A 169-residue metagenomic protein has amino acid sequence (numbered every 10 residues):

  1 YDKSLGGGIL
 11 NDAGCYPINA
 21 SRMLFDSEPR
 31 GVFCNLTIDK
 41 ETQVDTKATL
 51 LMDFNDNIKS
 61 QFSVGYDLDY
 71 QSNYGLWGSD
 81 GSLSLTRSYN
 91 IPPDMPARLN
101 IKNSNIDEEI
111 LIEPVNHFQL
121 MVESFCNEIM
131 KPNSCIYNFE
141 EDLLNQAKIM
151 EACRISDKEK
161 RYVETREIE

Functional and structural regions predicted by a protein language model:
Y1-E28, D142: Mid-domain beta-loop-alpha active-site segment that forms a flexible, acidic cofactor/metal-binding surface
Y1-S4, I101-D107: Short glycine/proline- and charge-enriched loop/turn segments that cap or connect secondary-structure elements
S4-N11, E108-N116: A short glycine-threonine-serine/GTX helix/turn-capping micro-motif
A13, H117, N145: Soluble or luminal CAZymes and related metallo-dependent hydrolases
P17, M121, Q146-M150: Alpha-helical packing segments of well-folded alpha/beta enzyme cores
P17-P92, I112, V122-S134, I168-E169: Contiguous beta-strand/loop segments that form the cofactor/metal-binding neighborhood of enzyme cores
N55, E109-I110, C126-E169: C-terminal helix-rich "cap/oligomerization" subdomain common to oxidoreductases
Y74, P92-S104: Short polybasic amphipathic segments
